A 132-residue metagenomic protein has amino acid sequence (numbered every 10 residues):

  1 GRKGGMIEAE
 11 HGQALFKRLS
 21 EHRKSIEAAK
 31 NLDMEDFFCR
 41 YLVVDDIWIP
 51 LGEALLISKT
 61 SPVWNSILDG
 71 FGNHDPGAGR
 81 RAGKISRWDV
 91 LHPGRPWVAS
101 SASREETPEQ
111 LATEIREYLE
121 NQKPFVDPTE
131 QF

Functional and structural regions predicted by a protein language model:
R2-F132: Boundary/linker segments flanking structured domains
